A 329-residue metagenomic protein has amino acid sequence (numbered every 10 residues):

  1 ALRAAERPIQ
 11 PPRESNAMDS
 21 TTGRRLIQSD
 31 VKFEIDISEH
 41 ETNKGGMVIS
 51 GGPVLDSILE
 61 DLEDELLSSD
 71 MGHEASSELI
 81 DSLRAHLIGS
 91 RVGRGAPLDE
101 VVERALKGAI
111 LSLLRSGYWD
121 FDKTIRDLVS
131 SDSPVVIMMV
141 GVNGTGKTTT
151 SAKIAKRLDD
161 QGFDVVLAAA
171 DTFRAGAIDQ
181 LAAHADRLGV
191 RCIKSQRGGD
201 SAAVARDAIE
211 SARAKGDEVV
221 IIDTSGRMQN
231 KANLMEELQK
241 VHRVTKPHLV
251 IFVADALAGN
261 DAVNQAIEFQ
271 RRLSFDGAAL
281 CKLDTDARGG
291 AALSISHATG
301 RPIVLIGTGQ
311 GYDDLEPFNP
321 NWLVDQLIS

Functional and structural regions predicted by a protein language model:
A1-I125, D132-S133: Non-catalytic terminal/linker segments enriched in charged/polar, low-complexity residues
E74, K107-L111, G117, F121-S329: P-loop/Walker A NTP-binding module and the surrounding RecA-like catalytic core of P-loop NTPases
